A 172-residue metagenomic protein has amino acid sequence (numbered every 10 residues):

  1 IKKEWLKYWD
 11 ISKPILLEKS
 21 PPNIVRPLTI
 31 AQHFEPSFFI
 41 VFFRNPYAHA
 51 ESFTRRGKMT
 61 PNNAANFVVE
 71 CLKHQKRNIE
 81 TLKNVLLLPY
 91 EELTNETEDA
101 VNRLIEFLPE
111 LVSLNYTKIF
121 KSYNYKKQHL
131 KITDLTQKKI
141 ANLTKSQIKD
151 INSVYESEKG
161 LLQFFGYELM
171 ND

Functional and structural regions predicted by a protein language model:
I1-I24, H33, D150-L169: PAPS-dependent sulfation machinery
K2, L6, Y47, E51-T54 (+4 more regions): Generic detector of well-ordered alpha-helical segments enriched in charged/polar residues, highlighting helical
Y8-L114, L130: PAPS-dependent sulfotransferase catalytic domain
K76-I79, K83, E106-D172: PAPS-dependent sulfotransferases, especially Golgi type II membrane carbohydrate sulfotransferases
